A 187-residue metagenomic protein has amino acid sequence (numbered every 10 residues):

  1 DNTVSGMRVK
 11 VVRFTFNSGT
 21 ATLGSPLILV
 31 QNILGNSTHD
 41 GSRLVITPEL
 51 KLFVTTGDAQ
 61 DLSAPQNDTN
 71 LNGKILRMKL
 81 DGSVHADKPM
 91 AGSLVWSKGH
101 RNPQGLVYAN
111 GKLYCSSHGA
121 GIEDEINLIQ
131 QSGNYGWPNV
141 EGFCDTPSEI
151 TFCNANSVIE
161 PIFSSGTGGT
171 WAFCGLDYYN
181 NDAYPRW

Functional and structural regions predicted by a protein language model:
S5-I46: Asp-box/WD-like beta-propeller blade repeats and closely related beta-sheet repeat scaffolds
V30-S42, T56-P65, I122: Generic detector of contiguous secondary-structure segments
I46-L52: Short coil-to-beta-strand
K51, D58-W187: Beta-propeller domain segments
